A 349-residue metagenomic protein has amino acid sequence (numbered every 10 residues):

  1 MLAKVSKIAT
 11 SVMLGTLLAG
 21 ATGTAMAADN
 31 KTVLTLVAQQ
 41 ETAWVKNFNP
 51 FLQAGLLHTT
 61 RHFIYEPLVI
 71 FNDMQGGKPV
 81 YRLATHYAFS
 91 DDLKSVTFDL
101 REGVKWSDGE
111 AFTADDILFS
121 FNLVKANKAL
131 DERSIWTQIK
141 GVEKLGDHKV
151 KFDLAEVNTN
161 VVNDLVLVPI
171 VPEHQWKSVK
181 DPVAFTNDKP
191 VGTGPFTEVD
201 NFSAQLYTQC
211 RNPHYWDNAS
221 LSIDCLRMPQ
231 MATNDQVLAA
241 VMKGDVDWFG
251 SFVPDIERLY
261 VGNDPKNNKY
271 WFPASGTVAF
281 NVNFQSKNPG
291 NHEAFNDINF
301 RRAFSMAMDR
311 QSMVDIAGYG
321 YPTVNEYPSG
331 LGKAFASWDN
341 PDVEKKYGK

Functional and structural regions predicted by a protein language model:
M1-M26: Gram-negative bacterial Sec-dependent N-terminal signal peptides
A28, F71-M74, A88, S95-T97 (+4 more regions): Extracytoplasmic/periplasmic ligand-capture domains
A28-D29, A88, D99, R133-W176: Surface-exposed binding/hinge segments that line and control ligand-binding clefts or catalytic entry sites
V33, K94-T97, K149-K151, C225: Intrinsic-disorder/low-complexity, polar/charged segments enriched in Ser/Thr/Lys/Arg/Asp/Glu/Gln
L34-Q39, F249: Short, well-ordered beta-strand segments
V37-D91, N122, V191: N-terminal lobe/hinge region of extracytoplasmic solute-binding protein
Q40-T59, V80-T85, E110, E132 (+5 more regions): A structural "hinge/loop" feature
L52-G55, D73-M74, L83, Q138-I139 (+2 more regions): Short, P/G- and charge-enriched loop/turn segments at secondary-structure junctions
